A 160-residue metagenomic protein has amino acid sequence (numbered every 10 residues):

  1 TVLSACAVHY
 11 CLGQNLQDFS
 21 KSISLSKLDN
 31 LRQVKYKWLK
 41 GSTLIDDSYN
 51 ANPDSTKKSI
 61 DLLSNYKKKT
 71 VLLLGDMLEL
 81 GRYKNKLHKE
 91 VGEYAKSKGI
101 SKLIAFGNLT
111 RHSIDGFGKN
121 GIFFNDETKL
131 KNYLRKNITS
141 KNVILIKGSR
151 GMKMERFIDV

Functional and structural regions predicted by a protein language model:
S4-V160: ATP-dependent carboxylate-amine ligase
